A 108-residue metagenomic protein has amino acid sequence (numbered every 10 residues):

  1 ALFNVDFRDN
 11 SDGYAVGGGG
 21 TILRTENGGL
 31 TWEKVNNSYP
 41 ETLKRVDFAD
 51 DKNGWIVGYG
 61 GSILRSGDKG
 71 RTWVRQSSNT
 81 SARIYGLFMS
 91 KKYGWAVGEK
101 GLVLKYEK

Functional and structural regions predicted by a protein language model:
A1-K108: Residue-level hotspots at or immediately adjacent to binding/recognition sites across diverse folds
